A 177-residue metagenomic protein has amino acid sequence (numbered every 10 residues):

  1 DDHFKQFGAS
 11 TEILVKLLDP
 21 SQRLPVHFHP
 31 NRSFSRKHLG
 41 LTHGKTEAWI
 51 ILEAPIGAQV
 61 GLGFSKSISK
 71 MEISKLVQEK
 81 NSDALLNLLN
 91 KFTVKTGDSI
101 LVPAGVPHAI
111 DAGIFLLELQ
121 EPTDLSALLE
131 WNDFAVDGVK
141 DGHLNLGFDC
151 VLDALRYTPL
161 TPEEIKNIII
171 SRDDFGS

Functional and structural regions predicted by a protein language model:
D1-T96, I110-S177: Active-site region of the double-stranded beta-helix
